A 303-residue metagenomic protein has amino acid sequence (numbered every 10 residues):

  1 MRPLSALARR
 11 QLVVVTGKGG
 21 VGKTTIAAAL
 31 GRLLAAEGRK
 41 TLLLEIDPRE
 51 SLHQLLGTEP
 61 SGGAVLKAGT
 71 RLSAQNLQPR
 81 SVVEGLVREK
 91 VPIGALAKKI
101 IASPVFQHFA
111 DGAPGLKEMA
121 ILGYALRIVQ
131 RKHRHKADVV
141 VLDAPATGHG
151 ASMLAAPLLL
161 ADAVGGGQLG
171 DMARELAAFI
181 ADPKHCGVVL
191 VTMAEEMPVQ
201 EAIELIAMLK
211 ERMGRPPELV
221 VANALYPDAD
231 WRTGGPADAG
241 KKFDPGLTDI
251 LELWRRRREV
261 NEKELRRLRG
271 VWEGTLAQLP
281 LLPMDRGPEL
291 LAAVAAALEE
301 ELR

Functional and structural regions predicted by a protein language model:
M1-L7, A181, H185, E196-R303: C-terminal lobe/tail of nucleotide-utilizing enzymes
R2-V13, V21, I26, G31-V141 (+2 more regions): Nucleotide-state-sensitive switch-loop elements of NTP-binding domains
K18: P-loop (Walker A) phosphate-binding loop of NTP-binding proteins
L43, L142, V188-L190, V220 (+1 more regions): Structural beta-sheet core signal
E45, N76-Q78, T192, V221 (+1 more regions): Residue-level recognition of beta-strand->loop/alpha-helix junctions
P48-S51, P79-V83, A146-G148, A194-P198 (+2 more regions): Conserved nucleotide-binding/hydrolysis micro-motifs of P-loop NTPases
A113-A120, M193, M197, R256: Short, surface-exposed alpha-helical recognition segments that flank or form part of ligand/macromolecule-binding
